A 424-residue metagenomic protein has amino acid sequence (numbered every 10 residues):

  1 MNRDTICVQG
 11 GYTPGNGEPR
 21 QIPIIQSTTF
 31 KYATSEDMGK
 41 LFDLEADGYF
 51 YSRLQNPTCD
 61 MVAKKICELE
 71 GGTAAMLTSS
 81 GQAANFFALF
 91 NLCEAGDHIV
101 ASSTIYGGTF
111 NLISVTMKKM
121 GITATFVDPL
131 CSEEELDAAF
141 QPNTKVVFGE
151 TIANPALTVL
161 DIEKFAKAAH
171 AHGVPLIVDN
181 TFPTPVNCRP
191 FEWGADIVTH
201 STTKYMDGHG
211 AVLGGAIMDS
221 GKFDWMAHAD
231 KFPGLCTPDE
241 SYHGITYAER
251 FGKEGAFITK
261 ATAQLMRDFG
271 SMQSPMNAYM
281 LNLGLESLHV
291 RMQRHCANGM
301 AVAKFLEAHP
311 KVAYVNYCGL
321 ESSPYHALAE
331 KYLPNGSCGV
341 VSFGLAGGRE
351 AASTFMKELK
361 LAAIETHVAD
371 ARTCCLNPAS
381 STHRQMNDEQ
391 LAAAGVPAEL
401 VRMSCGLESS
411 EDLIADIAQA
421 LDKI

Functional and structural regions predicted by a protein language model:
M1, S114, T123-A124, A138 (+4 more regions): PLP-dependent enzyme catalytic core of the Aspartate aminotransferase-like
M1-N56, K64: N-terminal "arm"/small-domain region of PLP-dependent enzymes with the aminotransferase-like
C7-T13, A75-A308: Conserved PLP-enzyme active-site core in the AAT-like
P14-N16, M206, G270, K331-L333 (+1 more regions): Short Gly/Pro-enriched turn/cap motifs at secondary-structure boundaries
T29, S220-F223, L345-G348: Short loop segments at secondary-structure junctions
T34-F86, G108-T116: Conserved N-terminal alpha-helix of the aminotransferase class I/II PLP-enzyme fold
D47, T73, N277, L281 (+3 more regions): Short amphipathic alpha-helical segments
M292, M300, K304-E307, K311-V401 (+1 more regions): Conserved C-terminal alpha-helix-loop-beta "cap" of PLP-dependent enzymes that closes/shapes the active-site mouth
